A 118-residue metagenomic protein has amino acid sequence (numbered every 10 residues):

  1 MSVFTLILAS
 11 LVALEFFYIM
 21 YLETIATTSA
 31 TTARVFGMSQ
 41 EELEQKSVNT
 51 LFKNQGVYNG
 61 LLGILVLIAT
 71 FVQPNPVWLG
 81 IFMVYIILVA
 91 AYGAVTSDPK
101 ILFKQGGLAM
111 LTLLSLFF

Functional and structural regions predicted by a protein language model:
M1-L8, I68-W78, L116-F118: Helix-coil boundary and interhelical linker segments in multi-pass alpha-helical membrane proteins
V3-T27: N-terminal signal-anchor transmembrane alpha helix
V12, G56-L67, Q105-A109: Core segments of transmembrane alpha-helices that mediate helix-helix packing or line hydrophobic substrate/ligand
Y21, L88-K100: C-terminal ends of transmembrane helices
A26-V48: Cytosolic, membrane-interface loops and tails of multi-pass inner-membrane proteins
L43-L61: Interfacial helix-start motif at the membrane-water boundary
L108-F118: Small-residue-rich segments of transmembrane alpha-helices in multi-pass membrane proteins, especially helix faces
